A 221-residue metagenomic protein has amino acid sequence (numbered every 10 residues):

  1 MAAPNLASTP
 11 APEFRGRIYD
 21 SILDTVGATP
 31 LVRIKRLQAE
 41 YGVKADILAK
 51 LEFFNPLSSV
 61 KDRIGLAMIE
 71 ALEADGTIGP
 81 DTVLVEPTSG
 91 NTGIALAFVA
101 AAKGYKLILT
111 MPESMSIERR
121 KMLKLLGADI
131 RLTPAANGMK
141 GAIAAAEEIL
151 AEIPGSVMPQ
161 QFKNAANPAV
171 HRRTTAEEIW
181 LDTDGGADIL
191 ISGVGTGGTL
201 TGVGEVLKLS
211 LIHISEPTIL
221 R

Functional and structural regions predicted by a protein language model:
M1-E216, R221: PLP-dependent amino-acid enzyme catalytic core
